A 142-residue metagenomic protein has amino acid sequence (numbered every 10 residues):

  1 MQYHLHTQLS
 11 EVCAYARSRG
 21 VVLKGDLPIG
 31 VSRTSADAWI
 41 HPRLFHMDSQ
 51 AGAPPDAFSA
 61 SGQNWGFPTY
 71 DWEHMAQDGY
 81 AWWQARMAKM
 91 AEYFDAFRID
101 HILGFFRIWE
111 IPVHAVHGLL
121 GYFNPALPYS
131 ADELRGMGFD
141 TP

Functional and structural regions predicted by a protein language model:
M1-T7, G30-P142: Alpha-amylase-like alpha-glycosidases and glucanotransferases acting on alpha-linked glucans and related
Y3-S18, V22: Active-site pocket-lining segments that scaffold enzyme catalytic pockets across diverse folds
L23-G25, F97: Hydrophobic faces of well-ordered beta-strands that scaffold small-molecule active sites in alpha/beta enzyme cores
